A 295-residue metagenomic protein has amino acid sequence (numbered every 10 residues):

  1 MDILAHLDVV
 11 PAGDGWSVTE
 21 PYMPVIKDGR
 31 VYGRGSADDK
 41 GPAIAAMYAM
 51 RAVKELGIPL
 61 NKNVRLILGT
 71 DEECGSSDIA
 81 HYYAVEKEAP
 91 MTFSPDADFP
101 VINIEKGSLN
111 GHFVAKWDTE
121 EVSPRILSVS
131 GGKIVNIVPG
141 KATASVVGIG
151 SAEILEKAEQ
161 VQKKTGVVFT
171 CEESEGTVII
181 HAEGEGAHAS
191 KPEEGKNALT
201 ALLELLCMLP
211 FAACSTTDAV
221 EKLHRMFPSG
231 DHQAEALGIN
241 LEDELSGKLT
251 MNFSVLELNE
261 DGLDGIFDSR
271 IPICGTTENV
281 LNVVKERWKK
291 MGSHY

Functional and structural regions predicted by a protein language model:
M1, E20, K27-D28, L60-V64 (+4 more regions): Short coil/turn connectors at secondary-structure junctions
M1-R34, E55-L60, A182, F267: Acidic/His- and Gly-rich active-site-bordering loop/insert found across diverse amide/peptide-bond hydrolases
A5-L7, D28, S36, T70-D71 (+5 more regions): Fold-independent oxyanion-binding glycine-rich loops and adjacent beta-strand/coil segments at enzyme active sites
P11, K40-G41, C74-S77, I137 (+1 more regions): Residues that form or flank phosphate/diphosphate-binding pockets in enzymes that use nucleotide phosphates
P11, R30-I44, H188: Glycine/serine-rich anion-binding loops at beta->alpha junctions that coordinate negatively charged ligand groups
A12, I102-N103, S190-K191: Short helix/loop capping segments that flank catalytic or ligand/cofactor-binding pockets
D39-D118, S151, L155, E159 (+2 more regions): Acidic/histidine-rich catalytic neighborhood of metal-dependent amide-processing enzymes
N110-Y295: Metal-dependent amide/peptide-bond hydrolase catalytic core, centered on the "pita-bread" metallohydrolase fold
